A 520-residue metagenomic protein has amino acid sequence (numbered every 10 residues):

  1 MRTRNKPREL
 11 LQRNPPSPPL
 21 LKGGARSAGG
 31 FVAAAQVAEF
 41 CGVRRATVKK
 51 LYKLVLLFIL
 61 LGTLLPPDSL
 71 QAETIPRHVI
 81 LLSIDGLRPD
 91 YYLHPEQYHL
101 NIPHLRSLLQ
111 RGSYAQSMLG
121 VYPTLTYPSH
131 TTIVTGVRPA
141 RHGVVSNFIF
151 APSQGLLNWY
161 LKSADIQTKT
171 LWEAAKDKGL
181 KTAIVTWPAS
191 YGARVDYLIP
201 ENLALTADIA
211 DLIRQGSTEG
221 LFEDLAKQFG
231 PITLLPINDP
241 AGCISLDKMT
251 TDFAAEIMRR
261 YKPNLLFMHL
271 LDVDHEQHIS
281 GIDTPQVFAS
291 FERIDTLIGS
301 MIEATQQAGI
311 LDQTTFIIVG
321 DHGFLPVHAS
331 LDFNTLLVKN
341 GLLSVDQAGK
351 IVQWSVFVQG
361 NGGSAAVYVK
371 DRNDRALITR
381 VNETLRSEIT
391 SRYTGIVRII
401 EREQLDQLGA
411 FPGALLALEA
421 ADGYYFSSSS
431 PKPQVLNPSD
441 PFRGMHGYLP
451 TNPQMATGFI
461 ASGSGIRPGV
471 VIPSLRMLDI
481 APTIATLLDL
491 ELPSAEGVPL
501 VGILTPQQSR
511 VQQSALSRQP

Functional and structural regions predicted by a protein language model:
K22-A25, C41: Glycine-biased, low-complexity coil/linker segments
L54-P66: Bacterial N-terminal signal peptides
L70-S113: Active-site-proximal N-terminal segment of extracellular/periplasmic enzymes that hydrolyze or transfer
Y91-Y92, I244-M268, V273-F316, T379-E388 (+1 more regions): A long, amphipathic alpha-helix that forms part of the scaffold/cap immediately adjacent to metal-dependent active
Y114-V137, V185-V195, L271, E496-V501: Short, solvent-exposed turn/loop segments enriched in Gly/Ser/Thr/Pro and often Arg
R138-G281, S427: His/Asp/Glu-rich, glycine-adjacent segments that coordinate divalent cations and/or stabilize oxyanion chemistry on
Q167-T168, V352-T483: Active-site neighborhoods of enzymes that stabilize oxyanions during catalysis
A304, A308-Q313, G320-K370: Acidic/histidine-rich catalytic neighborhood
